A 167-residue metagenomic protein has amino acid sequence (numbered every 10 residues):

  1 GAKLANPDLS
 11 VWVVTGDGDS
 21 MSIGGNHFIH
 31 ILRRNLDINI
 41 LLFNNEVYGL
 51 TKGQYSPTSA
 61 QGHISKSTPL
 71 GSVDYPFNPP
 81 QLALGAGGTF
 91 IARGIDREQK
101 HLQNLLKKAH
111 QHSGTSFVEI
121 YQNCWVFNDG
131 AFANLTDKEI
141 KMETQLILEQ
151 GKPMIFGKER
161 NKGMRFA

Functional and structural regions predicted by a protein language model:
G1-G49: Thiamine diphosphate
L4-P7, R33-L36, E46, L84-T89 (+1 more regions): Generic secondary-structure signature for well-ordered alpha-helical cores
D8, P57-A109: Conserved thiamine diphosphate
L9-W12, D37-L41, Q81, T89-A92 (+1 more regions): Structural motif
G25-H30, L50-G62, L82: Active-site-proximal loop->helix
N45-V47, E98, Y121-V126: Glycine-rich beta-alpha junction loops
Q54-Q61, Q99, K107-Q111, D129-E143: Short, surface-exposed, charged loop/turn segments at secondary-structure junctions
V126-A167: Flexible, low-complexity linker and terminal segments
